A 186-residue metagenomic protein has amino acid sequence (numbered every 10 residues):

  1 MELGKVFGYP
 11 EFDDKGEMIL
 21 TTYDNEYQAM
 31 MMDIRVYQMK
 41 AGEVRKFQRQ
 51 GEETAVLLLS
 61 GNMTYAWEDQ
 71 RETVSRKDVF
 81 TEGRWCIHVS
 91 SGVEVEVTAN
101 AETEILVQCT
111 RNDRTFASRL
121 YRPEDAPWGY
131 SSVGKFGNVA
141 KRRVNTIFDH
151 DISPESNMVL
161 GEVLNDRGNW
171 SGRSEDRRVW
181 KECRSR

Functional and structural regions predicted by a protein language model:
M1-L3: Basic/polar N-terminal segments that are highly enriched at the extreme N-terminus, encompassing both cleavable
F12-K46, G134-R178: A short glycine-rich, His/Asp/Glu-containing loop-to-beta-strand
E26-M31, K46, T54, F80-T81 (+1 more regions): Fe(II)/2-oxoglutarate oxygenase catalytic core
Q48-R49, D69-K77, R119-P123: Short amphipathic beta-strand/extended segments with alternating polar/hydrophobic composition
Q50-Q70, R167-N169, R173-S174, R178 (+1 more regions): Glycine- and acidic-residue-biased ligand/ion/polar-headgroup-sensing regions
T73, D78-S118: Ligand-binding loop in jelly-roll beta-barrel domains
T103-R143: Double-stranded beta-helix
